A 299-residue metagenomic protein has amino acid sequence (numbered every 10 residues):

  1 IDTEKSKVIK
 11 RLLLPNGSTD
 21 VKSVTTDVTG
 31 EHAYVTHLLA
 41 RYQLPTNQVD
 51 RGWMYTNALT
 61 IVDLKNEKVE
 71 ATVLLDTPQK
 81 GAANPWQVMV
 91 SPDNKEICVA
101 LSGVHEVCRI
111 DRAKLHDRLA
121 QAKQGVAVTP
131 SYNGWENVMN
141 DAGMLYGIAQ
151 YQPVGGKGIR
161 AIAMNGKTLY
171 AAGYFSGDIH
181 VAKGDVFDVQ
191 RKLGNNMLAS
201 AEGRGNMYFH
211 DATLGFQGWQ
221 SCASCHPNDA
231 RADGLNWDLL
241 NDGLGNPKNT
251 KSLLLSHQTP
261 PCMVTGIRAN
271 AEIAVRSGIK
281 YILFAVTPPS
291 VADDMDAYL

Functional and structural regions predicted by a protein language model:
I1-R11, D20-R51, Y55-A58, V62-L299: Periplasmic c-type cytochrome electron-transfer domains
